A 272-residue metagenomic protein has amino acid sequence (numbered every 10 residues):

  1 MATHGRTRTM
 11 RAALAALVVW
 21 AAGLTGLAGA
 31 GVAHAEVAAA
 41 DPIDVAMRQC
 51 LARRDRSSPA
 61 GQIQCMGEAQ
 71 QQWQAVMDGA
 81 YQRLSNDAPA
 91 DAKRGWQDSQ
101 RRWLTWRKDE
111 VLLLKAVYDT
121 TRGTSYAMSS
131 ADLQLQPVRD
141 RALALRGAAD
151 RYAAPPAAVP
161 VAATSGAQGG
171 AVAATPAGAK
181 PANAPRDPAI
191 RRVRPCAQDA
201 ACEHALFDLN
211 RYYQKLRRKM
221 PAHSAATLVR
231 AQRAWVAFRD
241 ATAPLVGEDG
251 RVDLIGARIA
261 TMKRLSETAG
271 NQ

Functional and structural regions predicted by a protein language model:
M1-M10: N-terminal secretory signal peptides that target proteins for export/translocation
A2, G29-V32: Intrinsically disordered, low-complexity peptide-like regions
R6, A30, A201: Short, contiguous, pocket-lining structural segments that sit at or immediately flank catalytic/ligand-binding sites
M10, V18-V19, V32, V172: Short hydrophobic transmembrane-like helices used for membrane targeting/insertion
A13-A28: Bacterial N-terminal signal peptides
A33-Q272: N-terminal alpha-helical modules
